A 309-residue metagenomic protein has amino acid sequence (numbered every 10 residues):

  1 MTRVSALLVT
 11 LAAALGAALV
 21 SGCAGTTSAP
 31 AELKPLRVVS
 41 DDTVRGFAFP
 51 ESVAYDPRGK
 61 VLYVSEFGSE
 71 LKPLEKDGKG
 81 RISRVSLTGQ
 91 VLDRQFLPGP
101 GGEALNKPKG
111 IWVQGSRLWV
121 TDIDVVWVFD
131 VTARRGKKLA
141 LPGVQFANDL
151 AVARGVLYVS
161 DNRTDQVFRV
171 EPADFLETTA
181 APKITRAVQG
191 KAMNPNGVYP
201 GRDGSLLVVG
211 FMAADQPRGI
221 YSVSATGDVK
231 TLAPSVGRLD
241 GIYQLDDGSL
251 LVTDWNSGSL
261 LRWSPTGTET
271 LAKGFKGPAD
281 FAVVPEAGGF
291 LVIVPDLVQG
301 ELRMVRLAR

Functional and structural regions predicted by a protein language model:
M1-T10: Bacterial N-terminal signal peptides that target proteins for export
V20-G22: C-terminal motif of bacterial Sec signal peptides marking the signal peptidase cleavage site
A24-T26: Bacterial signal peptide processing site
L36-T43, V91-G101, R135-A140, P182-Q189 (+2 more regions): A short beta-strand motif characteristic of beta-propeller blades
G46-G59, E70, G99-R117, I123 (+6 more regions): Beta-rich, blade/repeat-based domains predominating in secreted/periplasmic proteins but also intracellular
V64-K79, F211-M212: Short, conserved, GDST-rich strand-edge loop motifs in beta-rich repeat architectures
G78-S83, V125-W127, Q166-F168, G219-Y221 (+2 more regions): A short loop-to-beta-strand structural motif that recurs across blades of beta-propeller domains
S86-Q90, D130-R134, E171-F175, V223-G227 (+2 more regions): Short loop/turn segments that connect beta-strands within beta-propeller blades
